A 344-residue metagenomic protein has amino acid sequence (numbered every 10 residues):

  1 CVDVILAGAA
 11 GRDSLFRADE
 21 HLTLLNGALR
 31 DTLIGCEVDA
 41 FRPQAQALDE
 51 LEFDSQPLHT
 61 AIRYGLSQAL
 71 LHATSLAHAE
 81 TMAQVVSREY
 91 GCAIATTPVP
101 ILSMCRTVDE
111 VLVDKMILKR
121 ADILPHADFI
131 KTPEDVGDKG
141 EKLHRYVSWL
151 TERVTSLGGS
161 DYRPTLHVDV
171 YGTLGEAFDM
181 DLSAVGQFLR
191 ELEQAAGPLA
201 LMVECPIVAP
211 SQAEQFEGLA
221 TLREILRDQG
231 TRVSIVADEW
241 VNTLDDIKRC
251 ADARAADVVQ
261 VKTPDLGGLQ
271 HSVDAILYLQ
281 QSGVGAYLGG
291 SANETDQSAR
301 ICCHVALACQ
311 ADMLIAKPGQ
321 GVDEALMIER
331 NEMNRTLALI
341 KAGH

Functional and structural regions predicted by a protein language model:
V2-E80: Metal- or metallocofactor-binding catalytic centers and their adjacent structured scaffolds across diverse enzyme
L6-A10, V86, Y90, D245 (+1 more regions): Solvent-exposed, flexible loop/coil residues
A10, S14-R17, T32, C36-A47 (+6 more regions): General structural signal for secondary-structure boundaries
L48-L51, E89, R254, C309: Alpha-helix boundary/capping residues
D54-I225, R232, V236-E239: Active-site-facing alpha/beta catalytic cores
R106-V108, A311, L337-L339: Short, intrinsically disordered/low-complexity patches at protein termini and at juxtamembrane boundaries
S156-A308, D312-M333: Catalytic core of soluble alpha/beta enzymes
R330-M333, L339-H344: N-terminal regions of ATP-driven nucleic-acid and macromolecular assemblies, encompassing P-loop NTP-binding domains
